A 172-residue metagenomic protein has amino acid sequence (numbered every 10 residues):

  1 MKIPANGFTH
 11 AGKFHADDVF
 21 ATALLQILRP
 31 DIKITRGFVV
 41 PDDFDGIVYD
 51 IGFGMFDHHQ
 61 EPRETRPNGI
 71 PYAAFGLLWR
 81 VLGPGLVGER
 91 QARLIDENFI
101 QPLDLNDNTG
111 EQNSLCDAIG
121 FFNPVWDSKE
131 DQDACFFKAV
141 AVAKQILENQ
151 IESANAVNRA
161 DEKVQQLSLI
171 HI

Functional and structural regions predicted by a protein language model:
M1-A141: Replace "Mg2+/Mn2+-dependent" with "divalent metal-dependent
P62, I95-N98, S153, E162-L167: Short, glycine-biased loop/turn motifs at secondary-structure junctions and in low-complexity Ser/Thr/Pro-rich termini
D133-D161: Internal active-site segments that recognize and position negatively charged phosphoryl groups and nucleotide moieties
I170-I172: Conserved small/polar residues in nucleotide/adenosyl-binding loops
